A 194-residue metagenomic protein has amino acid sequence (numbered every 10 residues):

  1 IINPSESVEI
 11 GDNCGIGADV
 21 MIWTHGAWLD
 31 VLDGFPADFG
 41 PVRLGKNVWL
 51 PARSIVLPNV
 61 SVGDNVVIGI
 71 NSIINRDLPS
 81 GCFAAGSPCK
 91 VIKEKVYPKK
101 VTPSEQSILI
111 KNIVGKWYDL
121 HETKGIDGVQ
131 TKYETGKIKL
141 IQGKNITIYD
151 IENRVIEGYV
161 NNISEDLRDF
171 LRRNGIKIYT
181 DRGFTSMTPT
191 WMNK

Functional and structural regions predicted by a protein language model:
I1-V60, S87-P88, E94-V96: Flexible, glycine/small-residue-enriched loop-and-beta-strand segment within the central core of proteins
G11, G63-D64, V129: Short, solvent-exposed secondary-structure boundary motifs
G15, W49, N65-I68, I73 (+1 more regions): Short-chain dehydrogenase/reductase
G17, L32-G34, R53-I55, R76 (+2 more regions): Short, highly charged low-complexity linear segments
V60, S72, L78: Short beta-to-alpha loop/turn elements within the nucleotide-binding domains of ABC transporters
S87-K194: Terminal amphipathic alpha-helical/low-complexity segments used for targeting or macromolecular assembly
